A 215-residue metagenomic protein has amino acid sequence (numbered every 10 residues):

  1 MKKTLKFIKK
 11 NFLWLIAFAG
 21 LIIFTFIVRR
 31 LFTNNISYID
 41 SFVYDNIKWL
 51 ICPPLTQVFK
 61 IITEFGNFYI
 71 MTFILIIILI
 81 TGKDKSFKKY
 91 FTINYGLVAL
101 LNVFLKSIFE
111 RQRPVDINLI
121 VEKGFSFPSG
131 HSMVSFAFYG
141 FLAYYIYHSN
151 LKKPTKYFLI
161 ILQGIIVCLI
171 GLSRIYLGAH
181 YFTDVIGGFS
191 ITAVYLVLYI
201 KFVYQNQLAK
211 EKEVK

Functional and structural regions predicted by a protein language model:
M1-Y69, S107-F109, R113-L119: N-terminal transmembrane-helix/juxtamembrane module of multi-pass inner/ER membrane proteins
K2-F12, G82-I93, K156: Membrane-interface helix-loop-helix junctions at transmembrane boundaries of multi-pass membrane enzymes, predominantly
K3, I8, N118-K215: Membrane-embedded catalytic cores of phosphoryl/pyrophosphoryl-handling enzymes
L15-I16, Y69-F73, K88-I93, Y157-G164 (+1 more regions): Hydrophobic alpha-helical transmembrane segments
F18-I22, F91, Y95-A99, F189 (+1 more regions): Alpha-helical transmembrane spans of integral membrane proteins, capturing the lipid-embedded, hydrophobic core of TM
I22-I27, L97-F104, I165-I175: Aromatic-anchored segments of alpha-helical transmembrane domains
F24, V28, L101, L105 (+3 more regions): Alpha-helical membrane-inserting segments
S37-Y38, I80-K152: Membrane-interface loops
